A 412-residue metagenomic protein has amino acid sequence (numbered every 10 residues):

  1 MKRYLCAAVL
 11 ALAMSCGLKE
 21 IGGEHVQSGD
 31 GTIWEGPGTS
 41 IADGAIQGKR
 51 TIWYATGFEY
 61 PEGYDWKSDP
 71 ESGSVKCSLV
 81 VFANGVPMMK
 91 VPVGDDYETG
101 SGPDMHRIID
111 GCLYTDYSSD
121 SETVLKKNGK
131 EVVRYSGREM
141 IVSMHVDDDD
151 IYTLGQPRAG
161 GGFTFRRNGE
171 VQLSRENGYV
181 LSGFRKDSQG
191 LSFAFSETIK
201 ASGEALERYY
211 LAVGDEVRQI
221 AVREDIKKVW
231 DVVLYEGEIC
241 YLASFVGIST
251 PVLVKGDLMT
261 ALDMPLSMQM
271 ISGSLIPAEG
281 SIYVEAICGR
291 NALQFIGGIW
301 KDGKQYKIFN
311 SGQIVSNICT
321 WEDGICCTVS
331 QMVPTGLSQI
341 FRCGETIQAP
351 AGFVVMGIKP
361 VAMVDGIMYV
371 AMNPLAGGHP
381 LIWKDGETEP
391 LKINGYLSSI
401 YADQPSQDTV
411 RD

Functional and structural regions predicted by a protein language model:
M1-M14: Sec-dependent bacterial lipoprotein signal peptides
M14-Q47: Bacterial Sec-dependent N-terminal signal peptides
G38-L79, E98-H106: Beta-strand-rich domains and repeat architectures in extracellular enzymes and scaffolds, especially beta-propellers
G44, E98-D110, R138-D148, G178-S188 (+5 more regions): Repeated scaffold domains used in trafficking and secretory/extracellular systems, primarily beta-propellers
R50-G63, T115-S119, T153-P157, F193-T198 (+4 more regions): Recurrent small/Gly-Pro-centered beta-turn motifs in extracellular repeat architectures
P61-V80, D120-V124, A159-T164, I199-Y210 (+4 more regions): Structural motif
P87-D96, K130-Y135, G169-R175, E216-V222 (+4 more regions): A short beta-strand motif characteristic of beta-propeller blades
A362-V364, Y369-D412: Blade-level signature of beta-propeller repeat domains, shared across WD40, Kelch, NHL, RCC1 and BNR/Asp-box propellers
